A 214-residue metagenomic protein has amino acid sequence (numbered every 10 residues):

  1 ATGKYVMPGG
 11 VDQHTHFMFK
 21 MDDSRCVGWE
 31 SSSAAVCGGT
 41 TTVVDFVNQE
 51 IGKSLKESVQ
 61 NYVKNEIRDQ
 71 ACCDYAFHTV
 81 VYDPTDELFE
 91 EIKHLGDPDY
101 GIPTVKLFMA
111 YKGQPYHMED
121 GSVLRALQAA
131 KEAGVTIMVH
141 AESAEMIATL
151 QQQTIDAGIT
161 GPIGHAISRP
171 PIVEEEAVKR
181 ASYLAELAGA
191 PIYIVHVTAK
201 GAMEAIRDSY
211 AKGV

Functional and structural regions predicted by a protein language model:
T2-Q70: Metal-associated gating/positioning segment near the N- to mid-region
K4, N48-I51, V81, S143 (+1 more regions): Short beta->alpha junction loops/turns
G9-T15, V43-D45, Y75-T79, P103-L107 (+2 more regions): Hydrophobic faces of well-ordered beta-strands that scaffold small-molecule active sites in alpha/beta enzyme cores
F17, N48-K53, T79-T85, Y111: Acidic, glycine-rich active-site loops and adjacent beta-strand->loop/helix elements that engage anionic groups
G39-V44, A71-A76, L184-I192: Short, surface-exposed connector motifs at secondary-structure boundaries
N65-V81: A glycine-rich helix N-cap at a beta->alpha junction
E87-V214: Histidine/acidic residue-rich metal-binding segments in metalloenzymes
